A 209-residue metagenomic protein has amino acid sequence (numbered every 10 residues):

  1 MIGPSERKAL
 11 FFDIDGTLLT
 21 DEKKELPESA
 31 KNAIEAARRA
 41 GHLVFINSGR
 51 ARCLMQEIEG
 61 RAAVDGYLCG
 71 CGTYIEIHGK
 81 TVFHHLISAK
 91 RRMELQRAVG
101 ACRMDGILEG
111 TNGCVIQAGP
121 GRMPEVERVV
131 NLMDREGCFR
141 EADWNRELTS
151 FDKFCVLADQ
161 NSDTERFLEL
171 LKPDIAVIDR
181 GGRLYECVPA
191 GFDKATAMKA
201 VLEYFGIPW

Functional and structural regions predicted by a protein language model:
M1-P4, E59: Short loop/turn motifs at secondary-structure junctions and domain boundaries
G3-K23: Asp-based phosphoryl-transfer active-site loop
S5-R7, G41, V64, R103 (+2 more regions): A general structural motif
D13, G70, L157: Conserved residues at the C-terminal ends of beta-strands
T17-L18, Y74-I75, G182-L184: A short, flexible beta-alpha/helix-coil linker loop
L19, Q56, K199: A short local structural element in Rossmann-fold oxidoreductases
E25-E125: Active-site phosphate-binding/coordination module
A98, C102-D105, E109-W209: Conserved acidic, metal-coordinating active-site core of Asp-based, Mg2+-dependent phosphoryl-transfer enzymes
